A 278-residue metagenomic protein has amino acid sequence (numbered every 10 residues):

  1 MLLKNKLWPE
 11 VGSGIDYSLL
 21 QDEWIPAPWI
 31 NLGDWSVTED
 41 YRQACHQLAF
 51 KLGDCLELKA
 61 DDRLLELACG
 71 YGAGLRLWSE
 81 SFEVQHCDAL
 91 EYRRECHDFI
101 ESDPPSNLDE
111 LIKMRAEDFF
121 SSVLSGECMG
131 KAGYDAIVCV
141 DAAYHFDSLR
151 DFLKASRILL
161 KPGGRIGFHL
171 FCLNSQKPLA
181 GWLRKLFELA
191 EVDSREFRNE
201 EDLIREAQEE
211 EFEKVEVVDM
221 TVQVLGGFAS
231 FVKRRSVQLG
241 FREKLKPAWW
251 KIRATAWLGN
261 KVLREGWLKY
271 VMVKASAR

Functional and structural regions predicted by a protein language model:
M1-D34: N-terminal, positively charged/glycine-rich alpha-helical extensions of SAM-dependent methyltransferases
Q43-A60: Conserved alpha-helix/loop element of class I SAM-dependent methyltransferases that forms part of the SAM/SAH-binding
L65, C69-S121: Class I SAM-dependent methyltransferase SAM/SAH-binding core
V123-I137: A short acidic, Gly/Pro-enriched loop at the edge of an enzyme's catalytic core that lines a small-molecule cofactor
R150-R165: A short glycine-rich, Lys/Arg-flanked "PGG" loop and its adjoining helix->strand segment in the class I
F171-S194: Short, glycine-/aromatic-enriched active-site segment of Class I SAM-dependent methyltransferases
R195-E211: Short alpha-helix
E216-R278: Conserved Class I S-adenosyl-L-methionine
